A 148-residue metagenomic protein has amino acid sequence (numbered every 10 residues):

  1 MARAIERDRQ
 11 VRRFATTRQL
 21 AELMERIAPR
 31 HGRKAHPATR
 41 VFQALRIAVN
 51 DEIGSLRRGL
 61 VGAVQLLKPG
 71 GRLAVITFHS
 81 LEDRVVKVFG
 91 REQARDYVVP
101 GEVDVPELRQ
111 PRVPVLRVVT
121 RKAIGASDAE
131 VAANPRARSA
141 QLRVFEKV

Functional and structural regions predicted by a protein language model:
M1-V148: S-adenosyl-L-methionine-dependent methyltransferase catalytic core, i.e., the SAM/SAH-binding region
